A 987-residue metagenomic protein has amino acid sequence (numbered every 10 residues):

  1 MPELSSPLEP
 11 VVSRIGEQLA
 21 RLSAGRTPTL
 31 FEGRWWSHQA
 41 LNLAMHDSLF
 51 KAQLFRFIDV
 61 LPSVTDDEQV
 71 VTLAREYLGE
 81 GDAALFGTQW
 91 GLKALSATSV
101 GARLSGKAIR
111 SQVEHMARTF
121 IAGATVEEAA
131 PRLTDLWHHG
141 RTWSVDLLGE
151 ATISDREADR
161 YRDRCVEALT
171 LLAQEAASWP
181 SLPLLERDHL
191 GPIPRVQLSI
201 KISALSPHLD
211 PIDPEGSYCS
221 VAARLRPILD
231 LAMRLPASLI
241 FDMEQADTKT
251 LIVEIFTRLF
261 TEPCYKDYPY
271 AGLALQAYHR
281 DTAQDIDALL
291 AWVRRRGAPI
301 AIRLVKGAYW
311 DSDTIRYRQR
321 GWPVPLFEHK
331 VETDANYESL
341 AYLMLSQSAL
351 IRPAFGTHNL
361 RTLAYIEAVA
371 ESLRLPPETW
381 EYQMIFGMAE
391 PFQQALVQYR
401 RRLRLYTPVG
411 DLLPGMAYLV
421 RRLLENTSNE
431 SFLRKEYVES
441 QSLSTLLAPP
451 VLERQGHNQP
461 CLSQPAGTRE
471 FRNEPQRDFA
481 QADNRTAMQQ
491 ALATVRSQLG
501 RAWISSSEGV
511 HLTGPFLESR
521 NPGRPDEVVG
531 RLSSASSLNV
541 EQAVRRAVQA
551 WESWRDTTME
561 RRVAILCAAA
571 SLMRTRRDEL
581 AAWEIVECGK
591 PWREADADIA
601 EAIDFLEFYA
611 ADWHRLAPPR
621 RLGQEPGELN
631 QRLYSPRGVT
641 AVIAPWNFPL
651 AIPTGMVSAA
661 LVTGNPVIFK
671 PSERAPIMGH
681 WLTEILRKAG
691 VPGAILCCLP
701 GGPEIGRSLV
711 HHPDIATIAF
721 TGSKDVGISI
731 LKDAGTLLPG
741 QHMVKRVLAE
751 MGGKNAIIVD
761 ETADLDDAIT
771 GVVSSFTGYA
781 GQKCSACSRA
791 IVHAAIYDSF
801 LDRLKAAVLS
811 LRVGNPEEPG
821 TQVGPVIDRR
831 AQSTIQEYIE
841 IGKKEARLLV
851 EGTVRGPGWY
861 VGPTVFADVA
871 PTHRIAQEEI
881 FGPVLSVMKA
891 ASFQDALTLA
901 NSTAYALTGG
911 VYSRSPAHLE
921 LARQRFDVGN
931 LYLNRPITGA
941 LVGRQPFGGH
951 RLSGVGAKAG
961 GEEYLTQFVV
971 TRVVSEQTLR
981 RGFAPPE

Functional and structural regions predicted by a protein language model:
M1-R477: Positively charged, amphipathic and often flexible ligand-engagement surfaces
W137, L169-A176, F260-P263, V293 (+23 more regions): Structural signal for hydrophobic packing residues in well-ordered secondary-structure cores of soluble enzyme domains
T379-Y382, L424-R434, G523-S536, Q549 (+12 more regions): Conserved C-terminal structural/oligomerization subdomain of aldehyde/semialdehyde dehydrogenase
N429, V438-R531, Q549: Hydrophobic face of amphipathic alpha-helices that form TPR/SEL1-like repeat modules and related alpha-solenoid
R520, P525-A617: Glycine-rich loop-to-alpha-helix module at the N-terminal edge of alpha/beta enzyme cores
D526, A547, R562, E584 (+10 more regions): Residue-level signal for inorganic ion chemistry
I585, R615-D767, A890, G956: Rossmann-like NAD(P) dinucleotide-binding subdomain of oxidoreductase/dehydrogenase enzymes
I685-G690, H711, D725-A870, T898 (+3 more regions): ALDH superfamily catalytic-core signature
